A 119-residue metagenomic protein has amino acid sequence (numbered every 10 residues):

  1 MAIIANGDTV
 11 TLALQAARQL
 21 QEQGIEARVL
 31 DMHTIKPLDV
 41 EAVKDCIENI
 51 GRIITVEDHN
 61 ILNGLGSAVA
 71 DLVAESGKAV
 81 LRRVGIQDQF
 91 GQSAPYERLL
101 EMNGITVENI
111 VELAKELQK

Functional and structural regions predicted by a protein language model:
M1-K119: Thiamine diphosphate
